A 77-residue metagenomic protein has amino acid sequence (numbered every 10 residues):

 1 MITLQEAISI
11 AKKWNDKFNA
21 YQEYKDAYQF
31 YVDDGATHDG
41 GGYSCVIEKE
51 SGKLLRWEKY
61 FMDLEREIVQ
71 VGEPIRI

Functional and structural regions predicted by a protein language model:
M1, R76-I77: Long, contiguous N-terminal structural blocks used for assembly/anchoring
M1-K17: Short, non-transmembrane alpha-helical segments in secretory-pathway proteins
Q5, S9, I47, Q70-G72: N-terminal non-cleavable signal-anchor helices
I8, S44, W57-K59: A generic structural signal for ordered secondary structure
D16-E50: Exposed beta-strand-loop-beta-strand "reactive/processing" segments of non-cytosolic proteins
E50-R76: A short, surface-exposed interaction/processing loop segment used at functional sites
